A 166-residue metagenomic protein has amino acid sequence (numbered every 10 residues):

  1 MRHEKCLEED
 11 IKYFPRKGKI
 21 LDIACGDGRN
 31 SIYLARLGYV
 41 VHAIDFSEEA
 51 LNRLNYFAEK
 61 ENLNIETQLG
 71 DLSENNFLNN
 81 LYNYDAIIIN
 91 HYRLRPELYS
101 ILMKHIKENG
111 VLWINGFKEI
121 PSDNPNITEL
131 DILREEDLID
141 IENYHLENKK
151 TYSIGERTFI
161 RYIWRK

Functional and structural regions predicted by a protein language model:
M1-P15: S-adenosyl-L-methionine
V40-D45: Conserved SAM-binding motif I beta-strand of class I
S47-E49: Conserved SAM/SAH-binding beta-strand->alpha-helix loop
E61-S73: Conserved SAM-binding strand-loop segment of SAM-dependent methyltransferases
F77-A86: A short acidic, Gly/Pro-enriched loop at the edge of an enzyme's catalytic core that lines a small-molecule cofactor
D85-L98: A short SAM/SAH-binding and catalytic strip from SAM-dependent methyltransferases
Y99-G110: A short glycine-rich, Lys/Arg-flanked "PGG" loop and its adjoining helix->strand segment in the class I
N109-E119: Conserved beta-strand signature within the Rossmann-like core of class I S-adenosyl-L-methionine
